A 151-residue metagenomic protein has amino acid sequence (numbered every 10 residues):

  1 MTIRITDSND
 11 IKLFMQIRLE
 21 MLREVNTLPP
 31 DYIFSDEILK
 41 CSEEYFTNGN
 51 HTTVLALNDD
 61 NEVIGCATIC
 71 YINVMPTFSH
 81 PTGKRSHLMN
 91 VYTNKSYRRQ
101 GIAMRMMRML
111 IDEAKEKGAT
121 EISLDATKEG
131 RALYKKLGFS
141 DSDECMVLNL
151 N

Functional and structural regions predicted by a protein language model:
T2-Q16: A short beta-loop-alpha structural element at the N-terminal edge of CoA-dependent acyl/N-acetyltransferase catalytic
I5, A119, K135-C145: Conserved acetyl-CoA-binding loop of GNAT-fold acetyltransferases
L22-S42: Conserved GNAT-fold acetyl-CoA-binding loop/helix
E43-L55, H87: A short helix-loop-beta-strand connector motif used in the catalytic cores of GNAT acetyltransferases and, in some
L55, E62-Y71, H87, Y92: Conserved beta-strand in the GNAT
Y97, G101-M109: Conserved acetyl-CoA pyrophosphate-binding loop and the N-cap/start of the following alpha-helix in GNAT-like
M107, A114-A126: Conserved GNAT acetyl-CoA-binding A-motif
I122-A132, V147-N151: Conserved beta-strand-loop-alpha-helix junction that forms the acyl-donor binding cleft
